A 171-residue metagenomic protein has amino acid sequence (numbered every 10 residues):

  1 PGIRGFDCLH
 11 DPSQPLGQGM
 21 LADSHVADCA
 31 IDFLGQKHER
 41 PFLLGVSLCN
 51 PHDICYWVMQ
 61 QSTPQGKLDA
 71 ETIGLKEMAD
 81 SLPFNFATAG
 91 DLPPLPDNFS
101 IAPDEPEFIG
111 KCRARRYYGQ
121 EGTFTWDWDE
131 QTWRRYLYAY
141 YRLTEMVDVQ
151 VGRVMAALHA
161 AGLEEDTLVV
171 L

Functional and structural regions predicted by a protein language model:
P1-L44, C49-E71: Catalytic-site neighborhoods of secreted/periplasmic enzymes that process anionic sulfate/phosphate groups
Q36-R40, L48-E165, L171: Active-site-proximal cap/lid insertion segments
